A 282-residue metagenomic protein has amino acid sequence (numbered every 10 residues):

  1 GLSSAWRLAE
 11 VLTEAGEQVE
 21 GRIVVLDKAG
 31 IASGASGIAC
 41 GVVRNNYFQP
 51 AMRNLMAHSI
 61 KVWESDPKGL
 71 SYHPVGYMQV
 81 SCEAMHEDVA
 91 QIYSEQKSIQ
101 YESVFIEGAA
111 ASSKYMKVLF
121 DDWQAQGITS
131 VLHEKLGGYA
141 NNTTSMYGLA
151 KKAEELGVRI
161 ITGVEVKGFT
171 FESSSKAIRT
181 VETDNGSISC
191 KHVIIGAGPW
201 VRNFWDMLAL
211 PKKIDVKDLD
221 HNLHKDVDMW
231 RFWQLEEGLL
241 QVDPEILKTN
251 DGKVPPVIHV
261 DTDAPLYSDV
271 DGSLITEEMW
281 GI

Functional and structural regions predicted by a protein language model:
G1, V24: Beta1/beta-strand and adjacent pyrophosphate-binding region of the FAD-binding site in flavoprotein oxidoreductases
S3, R44, F169-I282: Flavin-dependent oxidoreductases
R7-E17, R22, K28-S103: Conserved FAD-binding subdomain of flavin-dependent enzymes
K28-A29, K135-L136, G163-V164, D184 (+2 more regions): Fold-independent oxyanion-binding glycine-rich loops and adjacent beta-strand/coil segments at enzyme active sites
L55, S59-W63, S145, L149 (+1 more regions): Alpha-helical packing segments of well-folded alpha/beta enzyme cores
S65, A84-T162, K167-A177, E182: Flavin (FAD/FMN) cofactor-binding and adjacent substrate-gating region of FAD-dependent oxidoreductase domains
